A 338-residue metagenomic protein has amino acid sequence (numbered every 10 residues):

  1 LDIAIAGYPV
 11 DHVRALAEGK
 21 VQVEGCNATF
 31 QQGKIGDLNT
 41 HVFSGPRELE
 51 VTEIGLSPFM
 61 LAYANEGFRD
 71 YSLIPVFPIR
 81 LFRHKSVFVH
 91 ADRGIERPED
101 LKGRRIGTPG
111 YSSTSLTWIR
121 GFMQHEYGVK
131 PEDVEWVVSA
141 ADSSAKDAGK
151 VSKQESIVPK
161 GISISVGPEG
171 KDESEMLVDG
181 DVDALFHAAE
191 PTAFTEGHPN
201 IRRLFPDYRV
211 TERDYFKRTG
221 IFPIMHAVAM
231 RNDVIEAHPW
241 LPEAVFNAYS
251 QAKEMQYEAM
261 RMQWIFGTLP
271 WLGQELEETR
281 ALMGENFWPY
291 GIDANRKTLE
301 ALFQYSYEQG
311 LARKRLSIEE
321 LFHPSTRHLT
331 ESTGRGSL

Functional and structural regions predicted by a protein language model:
L1-A4, I95-R105, L282-E285: Immediate post-signal peptide segment of exported/extracytoplasmic ligand-binding proteins
D11-A145: Short, glycine-/small- and polar/acidic-enriched structural segments that line small-molecule recognition paths
F30-V42, E96, V134-V178, S317-R327: Short helix-initiation/N-cap motifs at beta->coil->alpha
D147-M260: Pocket-lining segment of extracytoplasmic ligand-binding domains
A229, V234-E308: Secondary-structure end/capping motifs
G291-L338: Long, low-complexity C-terminal extensions of enzymes
